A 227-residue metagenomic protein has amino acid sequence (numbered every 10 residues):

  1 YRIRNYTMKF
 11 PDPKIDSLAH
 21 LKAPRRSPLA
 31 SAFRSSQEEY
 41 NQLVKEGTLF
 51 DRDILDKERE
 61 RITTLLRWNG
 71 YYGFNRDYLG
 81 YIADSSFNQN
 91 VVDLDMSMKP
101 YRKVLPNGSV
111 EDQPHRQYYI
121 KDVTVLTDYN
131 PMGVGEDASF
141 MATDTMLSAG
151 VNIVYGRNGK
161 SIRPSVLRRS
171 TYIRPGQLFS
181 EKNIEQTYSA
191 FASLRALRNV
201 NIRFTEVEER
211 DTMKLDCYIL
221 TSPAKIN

Functional and structural regions predicted by a protein language model:
Y1-S193, T212-K214: Interaction-mediating elements
Y78, R203-F204: Gly/Pro-rich turn-and-neighbor structural signature
D93-S97, N201-R203, D216-L220: Soluble periplasmic/extracytoplasmic beta-strand elements of cell-envelope proteins
R195-V200: Extracytoplasmic/periplasmic membrane-proximal domains and adjacent transmembrane bundles of envelope biogenesis
V207-R210: AMP-binding (ANL) adenylation modules
S222-N227: Transmembrane beta-strand segments of Gram-negative outer membrane beta-barrel proteins
